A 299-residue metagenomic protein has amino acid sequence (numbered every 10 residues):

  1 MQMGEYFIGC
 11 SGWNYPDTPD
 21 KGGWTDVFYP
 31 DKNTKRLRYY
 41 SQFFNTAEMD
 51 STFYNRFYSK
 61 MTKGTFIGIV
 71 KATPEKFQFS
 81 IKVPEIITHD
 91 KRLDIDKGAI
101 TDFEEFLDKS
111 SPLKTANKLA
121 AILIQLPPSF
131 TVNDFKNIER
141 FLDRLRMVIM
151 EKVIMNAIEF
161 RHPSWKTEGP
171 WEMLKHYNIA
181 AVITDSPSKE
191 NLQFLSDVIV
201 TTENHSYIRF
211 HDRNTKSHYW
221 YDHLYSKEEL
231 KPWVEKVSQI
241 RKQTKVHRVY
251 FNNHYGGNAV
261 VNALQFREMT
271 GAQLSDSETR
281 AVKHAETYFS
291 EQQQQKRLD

Functional and structural regions predicted by a protein language model:
M1-D299: Residues lining hydrophobic/aromatic ligand-binding pockets adjacent to catalytic sites
